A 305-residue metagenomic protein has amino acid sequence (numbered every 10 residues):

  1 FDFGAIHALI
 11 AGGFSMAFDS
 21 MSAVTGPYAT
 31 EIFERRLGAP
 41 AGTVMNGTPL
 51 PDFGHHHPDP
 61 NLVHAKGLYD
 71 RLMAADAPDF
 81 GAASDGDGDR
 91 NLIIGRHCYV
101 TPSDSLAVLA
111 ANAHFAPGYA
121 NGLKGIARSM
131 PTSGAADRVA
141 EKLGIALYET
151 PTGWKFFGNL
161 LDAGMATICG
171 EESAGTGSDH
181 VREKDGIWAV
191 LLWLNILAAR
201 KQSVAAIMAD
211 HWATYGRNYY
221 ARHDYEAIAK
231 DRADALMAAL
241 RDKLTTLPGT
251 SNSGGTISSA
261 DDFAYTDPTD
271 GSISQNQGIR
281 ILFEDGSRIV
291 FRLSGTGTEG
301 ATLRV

Functional and structural regions predicted by a protein language model:
F1-R217, V305: Phosphate-binding chemistry for phosphorylated carbohydrates and sugar-nucleotides
S203-R304: Catalytic-core signal marking the mid-to-C-terminal active-site face
